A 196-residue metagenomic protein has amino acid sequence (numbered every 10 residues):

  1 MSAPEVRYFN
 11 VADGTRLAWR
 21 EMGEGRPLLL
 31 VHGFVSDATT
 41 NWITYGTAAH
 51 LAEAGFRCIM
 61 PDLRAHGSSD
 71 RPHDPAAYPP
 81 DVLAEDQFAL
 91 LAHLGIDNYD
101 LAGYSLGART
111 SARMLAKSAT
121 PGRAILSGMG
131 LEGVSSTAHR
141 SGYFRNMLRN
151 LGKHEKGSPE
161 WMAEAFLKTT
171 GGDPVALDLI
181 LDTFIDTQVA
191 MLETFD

Functional and structural regions predicted by a protein language model:
A12-M22: A short loop-to-beta-strand scaffold at the N-terminal edge of the catalytic core in hydrolase folds
R26-G33: Short beta-strand element of the alpha/beta-hydrolase
V35-A48: The serine-hydrolase catalytic nucleophile loop
A49-D70: Conserved alpha/beta-hydrolase
D81-Y99: Conserved acidic catalytic loop of the alpha/beta-hydrolase fold
Y99, G103-S105: Conserved alpha/beta-hydrolase "nucleophile elbow" surrounding the catalytic nucleophile
R109-G152: Flexible "cap/lid" loop of the alpha/beta hydrolase fold
D182-D196: Conserved serine/cysteine hydrolase catalytic core
